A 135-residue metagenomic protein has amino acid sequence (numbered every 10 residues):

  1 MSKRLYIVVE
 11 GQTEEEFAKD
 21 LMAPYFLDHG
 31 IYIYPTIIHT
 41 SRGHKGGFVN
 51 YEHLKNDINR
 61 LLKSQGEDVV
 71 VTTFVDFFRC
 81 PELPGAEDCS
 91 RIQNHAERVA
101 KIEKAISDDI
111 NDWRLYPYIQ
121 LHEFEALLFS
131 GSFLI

Functional and structural regions predicted by a protein language model:
M1-V69: Short, surface-exposed loop/strand segments
V69-V70, Q120: Residue-level detector of well-ordered alpha-helical segments, enriched for hydrophobic/aromatic packing positions
F77-I135: Activity-critical C-terminal alpha-helical subdomain
